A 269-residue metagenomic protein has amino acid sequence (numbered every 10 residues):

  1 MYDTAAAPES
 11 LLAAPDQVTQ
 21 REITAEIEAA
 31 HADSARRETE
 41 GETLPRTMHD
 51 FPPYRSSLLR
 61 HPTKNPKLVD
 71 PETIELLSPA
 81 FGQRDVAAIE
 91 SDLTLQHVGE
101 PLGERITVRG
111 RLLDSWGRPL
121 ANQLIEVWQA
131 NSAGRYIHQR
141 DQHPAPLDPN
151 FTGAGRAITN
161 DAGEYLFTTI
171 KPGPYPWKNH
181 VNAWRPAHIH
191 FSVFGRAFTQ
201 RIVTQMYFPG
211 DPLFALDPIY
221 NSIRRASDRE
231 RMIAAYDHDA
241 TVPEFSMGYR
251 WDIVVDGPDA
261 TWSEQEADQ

Functional and structural regions predicted by a protein language model:
Y2-Q269: Beta-strand-dominated extracellular/periplasmic modules and repeats in secreted or surface-exposed proteins
